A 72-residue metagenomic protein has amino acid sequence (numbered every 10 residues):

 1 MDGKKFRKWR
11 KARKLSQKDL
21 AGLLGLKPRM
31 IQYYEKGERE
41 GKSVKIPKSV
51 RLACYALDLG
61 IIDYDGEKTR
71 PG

Functional and structural regions predicted by a protein language model:
M1, I61-G72: Short intrinsically disordered terminal tails
M1-A12: A short, Lys/Arg-rich alpha-helix, primarily the initiator
K8, E40-K42, P71: Short Lys/Arg-rich cationic patches that frequently serve as NLS/NoLS or arginine-rich RNA/DNA-binding motifs
K11, G25, K36-R39: Residue-level detection of the helix-turn-helix DNA-binding "recognition helix"
L15-Y33: Short alpha-helical DNA-recognition segment
S43-G66: DNA major-groove recognition helix of helix-turn-helix/homeodomain DNA-binding modules
